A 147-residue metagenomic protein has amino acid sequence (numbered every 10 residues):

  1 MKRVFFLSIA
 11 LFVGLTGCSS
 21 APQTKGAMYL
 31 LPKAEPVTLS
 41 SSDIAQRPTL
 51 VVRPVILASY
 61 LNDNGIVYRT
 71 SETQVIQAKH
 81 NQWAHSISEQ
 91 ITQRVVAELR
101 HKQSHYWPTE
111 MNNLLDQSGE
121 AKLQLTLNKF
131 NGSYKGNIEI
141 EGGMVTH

Functional and structural regions predicted by a protein language model:
M1-F6: Bacterial N-terminal signal peptides that target proteins for export
G14-G17: C-terminal motif of bacterial Sec signal peptides marking the signal peptidase cleavage site
S20-L39, K102-H147: Surface-exposed short loop/turn segments
K33-R53: N-terminal secretory signal peptides
R47-L115: N-terminal segment of the mature soluble domain
